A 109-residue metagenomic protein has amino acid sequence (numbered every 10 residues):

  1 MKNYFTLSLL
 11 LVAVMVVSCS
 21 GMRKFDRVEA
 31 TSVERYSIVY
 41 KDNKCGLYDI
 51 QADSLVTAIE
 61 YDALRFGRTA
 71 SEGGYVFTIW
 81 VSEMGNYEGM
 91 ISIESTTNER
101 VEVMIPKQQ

Functional and structural regions predicted by a protein language model:
M1-V17: Sec-dependent bacterial lipoprotein signal peptides
C19-Q109: Residue-level detector of conserved, function-critical positions
